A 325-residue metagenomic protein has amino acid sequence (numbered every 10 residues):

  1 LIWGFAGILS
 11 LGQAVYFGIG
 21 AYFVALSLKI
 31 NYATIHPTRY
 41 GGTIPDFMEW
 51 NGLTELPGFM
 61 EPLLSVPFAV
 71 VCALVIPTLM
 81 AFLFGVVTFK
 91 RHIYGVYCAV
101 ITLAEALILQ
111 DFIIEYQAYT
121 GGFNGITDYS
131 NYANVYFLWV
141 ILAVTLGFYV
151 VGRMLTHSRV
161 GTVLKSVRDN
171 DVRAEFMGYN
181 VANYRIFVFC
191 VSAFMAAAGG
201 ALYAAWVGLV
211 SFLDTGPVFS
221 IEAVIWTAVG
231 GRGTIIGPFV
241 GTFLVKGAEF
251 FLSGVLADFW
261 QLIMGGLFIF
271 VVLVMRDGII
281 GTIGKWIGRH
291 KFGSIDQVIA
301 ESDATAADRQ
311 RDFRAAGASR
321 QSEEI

Functional and structural regions predicted by a protein language model:
L1-I325: Transmembrane alpha-helices and adjacent helix-loop boundaries
